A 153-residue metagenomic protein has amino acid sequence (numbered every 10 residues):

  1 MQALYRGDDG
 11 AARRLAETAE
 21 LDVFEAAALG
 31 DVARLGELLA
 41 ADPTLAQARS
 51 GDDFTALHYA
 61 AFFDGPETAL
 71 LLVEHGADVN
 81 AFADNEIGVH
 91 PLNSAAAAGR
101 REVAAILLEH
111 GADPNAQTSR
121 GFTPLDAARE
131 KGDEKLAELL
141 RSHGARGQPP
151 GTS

Functional and structural regions predicted by a protein language model:
M1, E20-E25, A48-A56, F82-P91 (+1 more regions): Ankyrin-repeat boundary/"N-cap" motif
M1-Q2, G7-E25, H110, R129-S153: Ankyrin-repeat-protein effector appendages
Q2-G7, E25-D31, Y59-G65, S94-R100 (+1 more regions): Ankyrin repeat A-helix N-terminal signature
D8-R14, D31-L39, G65-V73, R100-L108 (+1 more regions): Ankyrin repeat structural motif
T18-D22, D31-R34, L45: Structural recognition of alpha-solenoid helical scaffolds
L45-A46, V79-A81, P114, G147: Ankyrin-repeat inter-repeat connecting loop/turn
L57-H75, N80-N93, A97: Alpha-helical adaptor scaffolds
V89-A127: Ankyrin-repeat and related helical/solenoid repeat scaffolds used for protein-protein interactions
